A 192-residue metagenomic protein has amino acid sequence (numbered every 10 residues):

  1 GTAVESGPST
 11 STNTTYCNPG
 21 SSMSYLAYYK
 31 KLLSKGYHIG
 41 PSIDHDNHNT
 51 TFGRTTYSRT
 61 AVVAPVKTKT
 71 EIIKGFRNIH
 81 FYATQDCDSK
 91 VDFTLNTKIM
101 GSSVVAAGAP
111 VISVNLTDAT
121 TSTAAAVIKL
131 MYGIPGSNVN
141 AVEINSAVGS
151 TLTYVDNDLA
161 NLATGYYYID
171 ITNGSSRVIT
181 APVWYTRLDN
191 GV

Functional and structural regions predicted by a protein language model:
T2-G7, N18-S24, K30, H38-H48: Active-site neighborhood of phospho(di)ester-bond hydrolases with catalytic His/Asp-centered motifs
T10: Substrate-binding/catalytic groove segments of enzymes that remodel or degrade extracellular structural polymers
N13-P19, V62: Second-shell loop/turn segments in exported
Y28-K31, G75: Amphipathic alpha-helical segments that form well-ordered structural scaffolds and often line/cohere around active
K35-P41, H45-V192: C-terminal functional module detector
